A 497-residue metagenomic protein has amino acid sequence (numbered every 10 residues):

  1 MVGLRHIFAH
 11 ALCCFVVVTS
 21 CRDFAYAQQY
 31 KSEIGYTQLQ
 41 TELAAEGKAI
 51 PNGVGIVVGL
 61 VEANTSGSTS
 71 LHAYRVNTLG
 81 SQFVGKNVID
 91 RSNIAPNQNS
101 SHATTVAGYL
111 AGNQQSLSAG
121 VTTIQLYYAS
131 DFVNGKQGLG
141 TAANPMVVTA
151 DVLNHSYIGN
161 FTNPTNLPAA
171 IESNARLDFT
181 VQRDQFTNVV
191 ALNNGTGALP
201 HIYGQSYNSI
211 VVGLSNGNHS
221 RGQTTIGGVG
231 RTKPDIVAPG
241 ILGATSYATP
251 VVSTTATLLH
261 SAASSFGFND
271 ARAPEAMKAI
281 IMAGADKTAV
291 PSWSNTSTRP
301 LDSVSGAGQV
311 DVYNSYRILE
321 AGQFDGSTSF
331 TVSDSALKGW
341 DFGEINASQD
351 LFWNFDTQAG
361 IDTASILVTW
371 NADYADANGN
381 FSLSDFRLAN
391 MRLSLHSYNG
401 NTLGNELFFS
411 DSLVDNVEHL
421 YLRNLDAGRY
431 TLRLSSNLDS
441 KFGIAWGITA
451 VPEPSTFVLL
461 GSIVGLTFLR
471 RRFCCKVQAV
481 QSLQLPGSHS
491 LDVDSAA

Functional and structural regions predicted by a protein language model:
H10-R22: Bacterial N-terminal signal peptides
Y26-Q29, P452: Boundary of Sec targeting at the N-terminus
Q28-Q137, V147-L153, F161-L167, Q182-T187 (+6 more regions): Subtilisin-like serine protease catalytic core
A273-K278, F330, L351, L383-R387 (+2 more regions): C-terminal edge strands of extracellular/lumenal beta-sandwich accessory domains
L301-A389, S397, I448-T449: Secreted peptidase-domain scaffold signal
N416-N424: Beta-sandwich interaction modules
E453-R471: A short, hydrophobic C-terminal helix/tail in secreted or cell-surface proteins
F468-A497: C-terminal membrane-anchoring or membrane-association module
